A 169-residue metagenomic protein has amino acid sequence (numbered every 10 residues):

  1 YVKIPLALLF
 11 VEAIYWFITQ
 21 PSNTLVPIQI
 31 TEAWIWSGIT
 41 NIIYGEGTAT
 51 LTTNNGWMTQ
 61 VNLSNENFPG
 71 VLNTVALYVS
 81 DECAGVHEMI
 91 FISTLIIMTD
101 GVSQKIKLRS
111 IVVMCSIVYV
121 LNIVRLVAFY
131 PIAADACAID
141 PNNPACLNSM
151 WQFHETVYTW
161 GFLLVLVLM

Functional and structural regions predicted by a protein language model:
Y1-M169: Hydrophobic N-terminal alpha-helices or hydrophobic patches in metabolic proteins across all domains of life
